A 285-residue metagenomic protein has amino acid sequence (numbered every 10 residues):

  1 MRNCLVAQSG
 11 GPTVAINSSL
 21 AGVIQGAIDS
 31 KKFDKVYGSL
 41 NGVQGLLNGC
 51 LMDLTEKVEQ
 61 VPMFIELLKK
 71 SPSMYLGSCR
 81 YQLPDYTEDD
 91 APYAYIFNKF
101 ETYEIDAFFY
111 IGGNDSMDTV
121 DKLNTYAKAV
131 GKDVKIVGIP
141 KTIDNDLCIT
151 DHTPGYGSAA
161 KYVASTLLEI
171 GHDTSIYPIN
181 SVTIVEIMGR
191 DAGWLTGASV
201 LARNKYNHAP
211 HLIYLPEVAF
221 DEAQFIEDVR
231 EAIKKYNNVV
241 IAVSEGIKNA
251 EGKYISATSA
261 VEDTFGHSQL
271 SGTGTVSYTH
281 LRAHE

Functional and structural regions predicted by a protein language model:
M1-L51: N-terminal phosphate-binding or glycine-rich loops at protein starts, especially the Walker A/P-loop of NTPases
N3-T13, M74-C79, D106-G112, G138 (+2 more regions): Short glycine-rich or small-residue beta-strand-to-loop segments that form or flank ligand, phosphate, metal/Fe-S
S19, V23, D115-V130: Short Gly/Thr/Asp-enriched flexible loops that form oxyanion-binding sites at enzyme active sites
L51-I105, L168: Glycine-rich oxoanion-binding loops at beta->alpha junctions
N124-T153, G157-A164, P210-E217: Short, acidic/small-residue loops that bind anionic groups at enzyme active sites
I179-Y214: Conserved anion/nucleotide-ligand pocket segment
I233-Y254: Oxyanion-binding "anion nests"
T279-E285: Conserved small/polar residues in nucleotide/adenosyl-binding loops
